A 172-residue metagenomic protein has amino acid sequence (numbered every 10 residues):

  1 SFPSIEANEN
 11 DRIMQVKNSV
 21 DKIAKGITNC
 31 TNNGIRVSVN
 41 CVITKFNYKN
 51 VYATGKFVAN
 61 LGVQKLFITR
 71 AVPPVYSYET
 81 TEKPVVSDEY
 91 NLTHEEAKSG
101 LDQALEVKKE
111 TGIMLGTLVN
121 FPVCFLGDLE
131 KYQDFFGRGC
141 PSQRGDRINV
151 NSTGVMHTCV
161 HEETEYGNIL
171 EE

Functional and structural regions predicted by a protein language model:
S1-Q143, N149-T153, H157, H161 (+1 more regions): Radical SAM enzyme [4Fe-4S]-AdoMet core and its adjacent flexible, acidic and glycine-rich loops/tails across
I169-E172: Short, solvent-exposed cationic patches
